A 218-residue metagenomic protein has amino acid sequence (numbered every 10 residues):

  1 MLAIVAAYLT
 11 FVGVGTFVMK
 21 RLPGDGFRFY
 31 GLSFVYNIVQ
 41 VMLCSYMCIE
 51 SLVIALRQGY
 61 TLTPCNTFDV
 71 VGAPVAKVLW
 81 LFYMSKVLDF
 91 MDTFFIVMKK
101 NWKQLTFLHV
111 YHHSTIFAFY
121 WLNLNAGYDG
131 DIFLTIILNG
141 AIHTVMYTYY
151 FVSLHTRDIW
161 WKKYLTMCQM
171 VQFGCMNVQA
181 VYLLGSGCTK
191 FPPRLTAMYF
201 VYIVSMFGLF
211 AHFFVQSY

Functional and structural regions predicted by a protein language model:
M1-L138, Y150-T166, V171, C175-Y218: Membrane-helix and juxtamembrane interface regions of eukaryotic multi-pass membrane proteins
A141: Structured ligand/cofactor/substrate-binding pocket environments in proteins
T144: Acidic, glycine-rich loop-and-strand cores that form catalytic or ligand-binding grooves in diverse globular domains
